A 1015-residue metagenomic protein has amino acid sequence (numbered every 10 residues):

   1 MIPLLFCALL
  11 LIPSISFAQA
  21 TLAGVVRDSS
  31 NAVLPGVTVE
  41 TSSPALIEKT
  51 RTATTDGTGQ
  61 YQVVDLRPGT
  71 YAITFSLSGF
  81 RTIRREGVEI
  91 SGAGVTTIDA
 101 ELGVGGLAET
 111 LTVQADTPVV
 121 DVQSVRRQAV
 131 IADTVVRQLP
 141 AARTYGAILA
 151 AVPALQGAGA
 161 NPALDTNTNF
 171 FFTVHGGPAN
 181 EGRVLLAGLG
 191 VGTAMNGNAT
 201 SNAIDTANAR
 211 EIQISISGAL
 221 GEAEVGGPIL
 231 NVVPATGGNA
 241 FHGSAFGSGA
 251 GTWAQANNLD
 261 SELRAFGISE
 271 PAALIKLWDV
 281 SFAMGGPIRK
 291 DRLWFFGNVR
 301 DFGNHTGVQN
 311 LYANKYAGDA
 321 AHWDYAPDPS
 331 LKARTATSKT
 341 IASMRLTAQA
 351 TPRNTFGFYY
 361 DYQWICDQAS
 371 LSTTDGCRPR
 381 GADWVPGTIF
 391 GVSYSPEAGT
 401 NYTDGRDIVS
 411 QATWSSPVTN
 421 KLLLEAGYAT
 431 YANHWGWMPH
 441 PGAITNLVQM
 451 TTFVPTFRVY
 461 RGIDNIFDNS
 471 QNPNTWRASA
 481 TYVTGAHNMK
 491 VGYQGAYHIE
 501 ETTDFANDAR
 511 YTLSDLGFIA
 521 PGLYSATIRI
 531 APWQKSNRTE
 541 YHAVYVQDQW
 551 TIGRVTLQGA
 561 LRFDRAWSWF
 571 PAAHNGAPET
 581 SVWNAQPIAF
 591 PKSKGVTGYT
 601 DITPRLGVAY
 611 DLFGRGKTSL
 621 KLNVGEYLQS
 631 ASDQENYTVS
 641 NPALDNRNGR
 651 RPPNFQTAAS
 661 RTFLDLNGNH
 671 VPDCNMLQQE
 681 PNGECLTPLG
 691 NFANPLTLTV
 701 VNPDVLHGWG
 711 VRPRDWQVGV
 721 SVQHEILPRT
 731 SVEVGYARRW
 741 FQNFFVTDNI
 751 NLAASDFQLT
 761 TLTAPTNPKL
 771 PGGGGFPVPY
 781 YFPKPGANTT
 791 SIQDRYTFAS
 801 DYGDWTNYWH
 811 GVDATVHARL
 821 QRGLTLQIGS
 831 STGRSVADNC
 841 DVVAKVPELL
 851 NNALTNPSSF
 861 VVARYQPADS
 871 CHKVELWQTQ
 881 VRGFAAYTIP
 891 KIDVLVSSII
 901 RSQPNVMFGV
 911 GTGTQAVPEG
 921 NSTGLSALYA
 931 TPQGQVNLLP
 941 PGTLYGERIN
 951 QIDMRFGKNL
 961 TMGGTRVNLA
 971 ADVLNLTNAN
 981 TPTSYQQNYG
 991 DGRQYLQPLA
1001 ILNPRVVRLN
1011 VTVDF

Functional and structural regions predicted by a protein language model:
P3-V135: Periplasm-facing N-terminal accessory domains of Gram-negative outer-membrane beta-barrel systems
D56, F80-T236, Q255, R264-E270 (+3 more regions): Periplasmic N-terminal accessory/gating domains of Gram-negative outer-membrane beta-barrel systems
Y145, A158-N161, A572-T603, G607-D801 (+4 more regions): Solvent-exposed loop/turn elements at secondary-structure boundaries
F170, G226-P228, W278-F282, T340-M344 (+11 more regions): Hydrophobic, lipid-facing positions within transmembrane beta-strands of outer-membrane proteins
H242, A272-S370, Y402-A429, P604: Transmembrane beta-barrel wall of Gram-negative outer-membrane proteins
S338, P352-Q547, A585-P587, N751 (+2 more regions): Replace "related TpsB outer-membrane translocases also match" with "some related outer-membrane beta-barrels such as
A566, G735-G909: Gram-negative outer-membrane beta-barrel transporters
S630, R729, Q742-N743, I750 (+4 more regions): C-terminal beta-signal and adjacent terminal beta-strands/loops of Gram-negative outer-membrane beta-barrel proteins
